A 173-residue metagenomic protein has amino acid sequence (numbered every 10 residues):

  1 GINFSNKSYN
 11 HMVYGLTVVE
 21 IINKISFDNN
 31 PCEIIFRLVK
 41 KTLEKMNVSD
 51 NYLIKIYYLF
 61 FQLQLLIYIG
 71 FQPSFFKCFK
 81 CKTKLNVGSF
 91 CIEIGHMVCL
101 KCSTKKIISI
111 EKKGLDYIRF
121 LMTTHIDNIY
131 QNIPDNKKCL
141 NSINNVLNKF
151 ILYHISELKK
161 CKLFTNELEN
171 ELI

Functional and structural regions predicted by a protein language model:
G1-I173: Non-catalytic alpha-helical scaffolds and adjoining flexible linkers that form interface surfaces for assembly
